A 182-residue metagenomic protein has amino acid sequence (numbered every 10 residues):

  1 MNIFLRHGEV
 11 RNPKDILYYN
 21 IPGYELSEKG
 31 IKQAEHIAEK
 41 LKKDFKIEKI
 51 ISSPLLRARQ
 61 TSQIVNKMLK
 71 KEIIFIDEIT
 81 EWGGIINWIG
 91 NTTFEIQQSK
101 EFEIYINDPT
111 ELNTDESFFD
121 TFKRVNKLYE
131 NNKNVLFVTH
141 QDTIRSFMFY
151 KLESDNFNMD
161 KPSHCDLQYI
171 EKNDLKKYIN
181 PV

Functional and structural regions predicted by a protein language model:
N2, N132-D142: Generic beta-sheet signal
N2-I73, C165: Active-site-proximal alpha-helix that buttresses catalytic centers in soluble enzyme cores
V10, T143-I144: Short active-site segment of divalent metal-dependent hydrolases/proteases that encodes the spacing between
E25, K67-R124: Phosphate-handling substructures
I31-A38, F118, F122-Y129: Short, amphipathic alpha-helical "lid/cap" segments that border enzyme active or binding sites
K43-K46, K67-E72, E130-V135, E153 (+1 more regions): Short glycine/proline-enriched coil/turn segments at helix->beta-strand junctions
I64, S146, Y150: Active-site signature of alpha/beta-hydrolase-fold catalytic machinery across serine- and Asp/Cys-nucleophile hydrolases
S154-P181: Domain-level recognition of soluble alpha/beta enzyme cores, biased toward histidine phosphatases/phosphomutases
